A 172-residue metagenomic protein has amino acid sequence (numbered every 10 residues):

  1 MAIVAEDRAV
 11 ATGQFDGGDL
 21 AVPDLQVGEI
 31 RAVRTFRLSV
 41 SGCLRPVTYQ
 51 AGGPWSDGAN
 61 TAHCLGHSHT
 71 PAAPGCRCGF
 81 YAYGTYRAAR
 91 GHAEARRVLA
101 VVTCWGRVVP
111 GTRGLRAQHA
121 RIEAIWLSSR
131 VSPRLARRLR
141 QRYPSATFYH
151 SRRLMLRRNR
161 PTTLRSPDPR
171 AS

Functional and structural regions predicted by a protein language model:
M1-F80, R90, E94-G111, R130: ADP-ribose/NAD+-binding catalytic cleft of ART/PARP-like enzymes
Y86-A95, L135-R140: A short, charged, amphipathic alpha-helix used as a generic interaction element across diverse proteins
V108-R121: Aromatic- and Lys/Arg-enriched surface recognition patch
H119-S172: Active-site-proximal loop/hinge segments that shape catalytic or ion-binding/gating pockets
